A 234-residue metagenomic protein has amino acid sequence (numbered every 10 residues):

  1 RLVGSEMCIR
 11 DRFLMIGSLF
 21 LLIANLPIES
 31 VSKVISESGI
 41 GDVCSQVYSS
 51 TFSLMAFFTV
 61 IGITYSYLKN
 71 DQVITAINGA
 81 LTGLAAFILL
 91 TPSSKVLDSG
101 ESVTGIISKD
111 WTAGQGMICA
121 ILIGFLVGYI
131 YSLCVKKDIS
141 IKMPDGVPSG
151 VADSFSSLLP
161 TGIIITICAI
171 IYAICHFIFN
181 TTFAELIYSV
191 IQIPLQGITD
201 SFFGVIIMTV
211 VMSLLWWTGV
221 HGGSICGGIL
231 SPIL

Functional and structural regions predicted by a protein language model:
R1, I139-V151: Intrinsically disordered, low-complexity non-transmembrane regions of multi-pass membrane transporters
L2-I9: Short, small-residue-biased leader/transition segments that mark boundaries at the very start of proteins
R12-N25, F58-S66, G83-S94, I121-S132 (+2 more regions): Hydrophobic core segments of alpha-helical transmembrane domains in multi-pass membrane transport and ion-translocation
A24-Y48, A85-Q115, P144-S149, T181-G197: Inter-helical loop and helix-membrane interface segments of multi-pass membrane transporters/permeases
I40-T64, L68-G83: Membrane helical hairpin/interfacial module
Q46-M55, C119-Y129, S201: Structural signature of hydrophobic alpha-helical transmembrane segments
N78-F87, G227-P232: Central hydrophobic cores of alpha-helical transmembrane segments in multi-pass integral membrane proteins
I163-L234: Generic multipass alpha-helical transmembrane bundles of integral membrane proteins
